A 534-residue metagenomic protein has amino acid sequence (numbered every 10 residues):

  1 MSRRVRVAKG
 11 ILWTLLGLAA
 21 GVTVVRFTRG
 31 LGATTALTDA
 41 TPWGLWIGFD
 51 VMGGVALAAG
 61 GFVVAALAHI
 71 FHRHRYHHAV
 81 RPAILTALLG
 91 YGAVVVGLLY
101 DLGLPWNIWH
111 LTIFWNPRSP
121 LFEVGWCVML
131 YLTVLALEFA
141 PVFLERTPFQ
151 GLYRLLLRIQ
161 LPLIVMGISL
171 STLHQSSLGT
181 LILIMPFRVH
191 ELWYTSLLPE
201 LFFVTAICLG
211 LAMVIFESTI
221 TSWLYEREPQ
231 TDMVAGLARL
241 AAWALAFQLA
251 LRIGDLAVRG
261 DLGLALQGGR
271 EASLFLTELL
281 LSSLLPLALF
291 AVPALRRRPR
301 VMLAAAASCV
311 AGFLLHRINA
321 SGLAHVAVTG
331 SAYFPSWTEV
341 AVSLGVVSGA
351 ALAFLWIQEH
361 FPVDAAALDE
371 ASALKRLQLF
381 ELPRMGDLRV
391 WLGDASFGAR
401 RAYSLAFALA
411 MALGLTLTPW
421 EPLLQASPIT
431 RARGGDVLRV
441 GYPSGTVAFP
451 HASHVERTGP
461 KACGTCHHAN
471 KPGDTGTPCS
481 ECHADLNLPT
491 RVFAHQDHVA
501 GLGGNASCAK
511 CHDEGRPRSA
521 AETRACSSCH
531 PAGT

Functional and structural regions predicted by a protein language model:
M1-A19, A33, L37, N116 (+2 more regions): Extramembrane terminal tails and long inter-domain/linker segments of multi-pass membrane proteins
S2-V5, L15-A19, R75, I113 (+3 more regions): Long, contiguous internal "core" modules enriched in hydrophobic/ aromatic residues
V24-P42, L67-R75, I220: Membrane-interface helix-loop junction between the first two transmembrane segments
V24-T35, L99-W109, L173-F187, I253-R259 (+1 more regions): Membrane-helix interface motif
T41-W106: Membrane helical hairpin/interfacial module
L111-T112, L323-E339: Short, membrane-exposed interhelical loops at transmembrane-helix boundaries
V301-G312: Central hydrophobic cores of alpha-helical transmembrane segments in multi-pass integral membrane proteins
T416-T534: Short sequence/structural segments immediately N-terminal
